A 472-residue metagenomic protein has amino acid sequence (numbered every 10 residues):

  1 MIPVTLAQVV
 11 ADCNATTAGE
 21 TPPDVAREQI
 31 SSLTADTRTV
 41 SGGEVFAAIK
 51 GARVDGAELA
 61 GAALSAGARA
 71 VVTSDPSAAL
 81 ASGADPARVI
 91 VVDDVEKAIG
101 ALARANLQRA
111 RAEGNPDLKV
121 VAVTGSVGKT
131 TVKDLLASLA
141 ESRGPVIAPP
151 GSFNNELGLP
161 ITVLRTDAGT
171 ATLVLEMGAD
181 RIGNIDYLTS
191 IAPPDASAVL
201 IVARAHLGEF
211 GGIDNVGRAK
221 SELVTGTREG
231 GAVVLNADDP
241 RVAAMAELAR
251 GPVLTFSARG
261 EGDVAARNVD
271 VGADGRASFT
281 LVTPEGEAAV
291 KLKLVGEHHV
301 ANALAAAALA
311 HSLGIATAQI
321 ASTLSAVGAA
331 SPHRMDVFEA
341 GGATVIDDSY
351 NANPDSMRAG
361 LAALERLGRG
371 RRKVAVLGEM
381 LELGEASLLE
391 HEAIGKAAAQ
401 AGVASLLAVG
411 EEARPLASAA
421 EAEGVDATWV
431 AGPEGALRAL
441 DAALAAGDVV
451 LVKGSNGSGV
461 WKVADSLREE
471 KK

Functional and structural regions predicted by a protein language model:
M1-T124, T131-S142, A265, V430-A442: Short, basic phosphate-binding NTP loop
V9, E44, A63, L102 (+14 more regions): Residue-level signal for inorganic ion chemistry
C13, A78-G83, P116, A196-T344 (+3 more regions): Acidic, Mg2+-coordinating active-site environments of NTP-dependent enzymes
G51-V54, S331, Y350-V425, W429: Active-site beta-alpha connecting loops in nucleotide-dependent enzymes
A60, L64-S65, T189-S190, E365 (+1 more regions): Non-catalytic positions within long, well-ordered alpha-helices that form the structural scaffold/packing of enzyme
R69-A70, A171, D195, A404: Short acidic/polar active-site loop segments enriched in Thr and Asp
V91, K97-A237, R241-A249, A442 (+1 more regions): Phosphate-binding loop of NTP-binding sites
T124-G125, L440-R468: A glycine-rich beta-strand to alpha-helix segment that forms a phosphate/ribose-binding loop at ligand/cofactor sites
